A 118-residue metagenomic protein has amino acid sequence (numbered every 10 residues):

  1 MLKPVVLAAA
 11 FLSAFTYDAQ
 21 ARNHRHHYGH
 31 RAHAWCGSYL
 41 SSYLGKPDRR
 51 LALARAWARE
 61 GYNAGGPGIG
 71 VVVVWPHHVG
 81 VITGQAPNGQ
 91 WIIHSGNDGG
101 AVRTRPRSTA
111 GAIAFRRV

Functional and structural regions predicted by a protein language model:
L2-A8: Sec-dependent signal peptide recognition, specifically the positively charged N-region followed immediately by
A9-G61, H94: N-terminal capping segments
Q20-H30, T83-V118: Aromatic- and glycine-rich peptidoglycan recognition patches
S38-S42, G68, I113: Solvent-exposed, polar/charged alpha-helical surfaces in well-ordered, non-transmembrane soluble domains, broadly
D48-A101: ...with weaker cross-activation on analogous glycine-rich loops/strands in unrelated enzymes
